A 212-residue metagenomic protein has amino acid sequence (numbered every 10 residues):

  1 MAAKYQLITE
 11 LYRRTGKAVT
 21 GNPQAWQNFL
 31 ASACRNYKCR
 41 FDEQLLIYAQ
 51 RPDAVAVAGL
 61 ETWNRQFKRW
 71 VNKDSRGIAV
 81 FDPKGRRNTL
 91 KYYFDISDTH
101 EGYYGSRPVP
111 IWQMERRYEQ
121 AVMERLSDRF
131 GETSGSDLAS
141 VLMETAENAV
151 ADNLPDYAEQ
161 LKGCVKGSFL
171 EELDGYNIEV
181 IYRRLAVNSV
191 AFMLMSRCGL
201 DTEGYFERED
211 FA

Functional and structural regions predicted by a protein language model:
M1-A212: N-terminal accessory/interface modules of nucleic-acid-binding and processing proteins
